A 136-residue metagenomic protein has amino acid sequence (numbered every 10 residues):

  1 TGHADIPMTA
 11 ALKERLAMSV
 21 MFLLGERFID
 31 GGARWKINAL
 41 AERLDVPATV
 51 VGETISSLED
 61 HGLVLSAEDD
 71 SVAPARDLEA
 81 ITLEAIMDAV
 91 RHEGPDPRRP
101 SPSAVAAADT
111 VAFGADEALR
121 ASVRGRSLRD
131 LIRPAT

Functional and structural regions predicted by a protein language model:
T1-S19: Membrane-interfacial segments at transmembrane helix termini in multi-pass membrane proteins
L24, D30-T136: Structured cytosolic domains appended to multi-pass membrane proteins
